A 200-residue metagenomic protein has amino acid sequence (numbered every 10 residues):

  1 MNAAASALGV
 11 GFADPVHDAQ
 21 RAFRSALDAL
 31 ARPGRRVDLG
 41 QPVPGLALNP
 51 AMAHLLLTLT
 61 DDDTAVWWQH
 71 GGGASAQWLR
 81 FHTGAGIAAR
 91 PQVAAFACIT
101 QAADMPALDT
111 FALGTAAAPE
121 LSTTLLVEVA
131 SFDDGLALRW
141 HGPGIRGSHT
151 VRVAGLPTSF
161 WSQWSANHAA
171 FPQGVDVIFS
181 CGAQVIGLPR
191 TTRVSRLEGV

Functional and structural regions predicted by a protein language model:
M1-A65, Q69-G71, F81, A183-Q184 (+2 more regions): N-terminal, charge-rich interaction modules
D63-T64, G73-V200: Internal, well-folded beta-alpha domain core
